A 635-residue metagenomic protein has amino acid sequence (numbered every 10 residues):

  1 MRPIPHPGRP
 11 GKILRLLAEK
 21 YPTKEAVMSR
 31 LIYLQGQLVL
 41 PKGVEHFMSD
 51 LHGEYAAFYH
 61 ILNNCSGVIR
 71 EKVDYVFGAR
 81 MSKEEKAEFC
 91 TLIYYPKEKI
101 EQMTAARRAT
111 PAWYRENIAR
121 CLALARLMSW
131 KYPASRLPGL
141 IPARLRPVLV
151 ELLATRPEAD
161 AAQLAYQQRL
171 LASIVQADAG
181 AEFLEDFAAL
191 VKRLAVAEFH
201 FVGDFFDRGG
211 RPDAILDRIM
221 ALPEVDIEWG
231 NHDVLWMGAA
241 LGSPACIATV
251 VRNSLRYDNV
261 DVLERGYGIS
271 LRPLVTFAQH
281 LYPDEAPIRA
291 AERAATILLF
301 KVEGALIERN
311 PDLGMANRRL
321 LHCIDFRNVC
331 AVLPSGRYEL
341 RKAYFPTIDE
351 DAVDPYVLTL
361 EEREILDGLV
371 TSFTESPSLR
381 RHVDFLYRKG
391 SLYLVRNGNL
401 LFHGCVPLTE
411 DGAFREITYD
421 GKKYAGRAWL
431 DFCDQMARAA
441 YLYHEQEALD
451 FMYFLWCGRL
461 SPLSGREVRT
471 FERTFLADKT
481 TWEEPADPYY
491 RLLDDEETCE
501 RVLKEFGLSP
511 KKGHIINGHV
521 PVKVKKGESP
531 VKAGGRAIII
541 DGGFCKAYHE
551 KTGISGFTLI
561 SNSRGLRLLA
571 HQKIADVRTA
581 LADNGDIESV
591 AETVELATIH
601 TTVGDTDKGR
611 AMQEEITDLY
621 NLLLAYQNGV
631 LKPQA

Functional and structural regions predicted by a protein language model:
M1-A635: Feature recognizes metal-dependent phosphohydrolase scaffolds
